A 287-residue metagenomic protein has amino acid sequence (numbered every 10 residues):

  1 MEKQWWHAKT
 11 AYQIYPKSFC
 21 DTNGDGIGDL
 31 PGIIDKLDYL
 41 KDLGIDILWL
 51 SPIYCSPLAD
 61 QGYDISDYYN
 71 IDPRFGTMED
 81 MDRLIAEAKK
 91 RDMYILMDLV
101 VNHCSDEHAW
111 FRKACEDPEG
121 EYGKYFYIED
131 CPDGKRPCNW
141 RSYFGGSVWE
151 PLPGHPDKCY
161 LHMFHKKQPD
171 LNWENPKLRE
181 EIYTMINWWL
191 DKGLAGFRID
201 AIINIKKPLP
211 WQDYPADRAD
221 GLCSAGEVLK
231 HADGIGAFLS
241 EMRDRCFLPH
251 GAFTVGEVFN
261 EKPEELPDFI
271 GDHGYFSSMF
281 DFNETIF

Functional and structural regions predicted by a protein language model:
E2-N187, D191, N204-E261: Acidic/aromatic-lined carbohydrate-recognition and catalytic surfaces of CAZymes acting on diverse glycans
L48, F197-I199: Hydrophobic residues within beta-strands of alpha/beta enzymes
L194: Conserved protein kinase catalytic-loop anchor
V258-F287: Noncatalytic carbohydrate-binding groove/subsite architecture in carbohydrate-active enzymes
